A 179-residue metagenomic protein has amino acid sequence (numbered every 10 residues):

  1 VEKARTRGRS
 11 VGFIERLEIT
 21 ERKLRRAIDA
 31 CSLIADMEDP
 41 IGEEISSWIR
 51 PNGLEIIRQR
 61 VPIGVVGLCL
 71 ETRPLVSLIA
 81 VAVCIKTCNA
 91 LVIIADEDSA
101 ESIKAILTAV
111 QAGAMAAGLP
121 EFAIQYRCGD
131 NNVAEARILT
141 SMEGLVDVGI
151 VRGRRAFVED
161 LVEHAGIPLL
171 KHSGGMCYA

Functional and structural regions predicted by a protein language model:
V1-I56, V83: N-terminal Rossmann-like NAD(P)+-binding subdomain of aldehyde/semialdehyde dehydrogenases
D36, P40-A179: Rossmann-like NAD(P) dinucleotide-binding subdomain of oxidoreductase/dehydrogenase enzymes
